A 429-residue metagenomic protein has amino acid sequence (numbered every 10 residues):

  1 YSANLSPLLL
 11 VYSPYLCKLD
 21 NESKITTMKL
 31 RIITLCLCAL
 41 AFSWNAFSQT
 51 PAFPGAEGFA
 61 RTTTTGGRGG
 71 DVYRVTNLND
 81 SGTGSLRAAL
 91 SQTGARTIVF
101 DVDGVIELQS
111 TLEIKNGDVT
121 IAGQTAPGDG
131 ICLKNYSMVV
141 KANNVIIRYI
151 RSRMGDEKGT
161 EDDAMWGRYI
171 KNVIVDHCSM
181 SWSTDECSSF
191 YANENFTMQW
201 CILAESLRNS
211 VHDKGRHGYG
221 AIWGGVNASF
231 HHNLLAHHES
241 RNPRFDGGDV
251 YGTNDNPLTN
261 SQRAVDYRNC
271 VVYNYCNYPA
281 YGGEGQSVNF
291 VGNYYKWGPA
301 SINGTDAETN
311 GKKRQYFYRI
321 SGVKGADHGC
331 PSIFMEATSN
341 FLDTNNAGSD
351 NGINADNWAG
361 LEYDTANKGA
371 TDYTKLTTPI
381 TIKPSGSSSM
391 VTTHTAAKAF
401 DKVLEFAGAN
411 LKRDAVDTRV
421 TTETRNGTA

Functional and structural regions predicted by a protein language model:
Y1-Q49: Bacterial Sec-dependent N-terminal signal peptides
A52-I98: Acidic Gly/Asp/Thr-rich repetitive segments characteristic of extracellular carbohydrate-active and adhesion proteins
E57-T63, S91-Q92, V291, Y295-A429: Long, contiguous C-terminal flanking segments immediately downstream of a protein's structured core
N77-N79, V102-G104, T125, S137 (+4 more regions): A mature extracytoplasmic/lumenal domain signature
N79-S81, D103-V105, T125-G128, G298-S301 (+1 more regions): Acidic glycine-/aspartate-rich tracts in secreted/extracellular proteins
R87-G94, I106-A122, D129-R148, M154-K171 (+1 more regions): Extracellular beta-strand-rich solenoid/capping regions of secreted or surface-exposed proteins that bind or remodel
D118, G123, N143-M154, Y169-W182 (+4 more regions): Right-handed parallel beta-helix
S137, A164, E186-C187, N209-S210 (+5 more regions): Structural detector of coil-to-beta-strand junctions
